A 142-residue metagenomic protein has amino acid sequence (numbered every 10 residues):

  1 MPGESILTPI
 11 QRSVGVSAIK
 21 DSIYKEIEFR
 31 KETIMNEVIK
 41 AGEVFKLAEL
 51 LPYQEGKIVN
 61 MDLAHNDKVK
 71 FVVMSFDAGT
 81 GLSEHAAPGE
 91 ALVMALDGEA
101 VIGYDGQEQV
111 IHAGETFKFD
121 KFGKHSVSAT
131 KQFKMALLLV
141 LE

Functional and structural regions predicted by a protein language model:
G3, T8-Q11: Intrinsically disordered, low-complexity segments enriched in serine/proline and basic residues
S17-K68, G103: A short, N-terminal "cap"/entry segment at the start of jelly-roll beta-barrel domains of the cupin/DSBH fold
K57, K70-A87: Conserved short histidine dyad/triad with adjacent acidic residue
S75, P88-V101: Short, conserved beta-strand element in jelly-roll/cupin
L96-D97, H112-A113, K131: A cytosolic small-molecule/anion-sensing beta-strand core signal
G106-D120: Short acidic-glycine-tyrosine-enriched beta hairpin
K121-E142: Ligand-binding loop in jelly-roll beta-barrel domains
